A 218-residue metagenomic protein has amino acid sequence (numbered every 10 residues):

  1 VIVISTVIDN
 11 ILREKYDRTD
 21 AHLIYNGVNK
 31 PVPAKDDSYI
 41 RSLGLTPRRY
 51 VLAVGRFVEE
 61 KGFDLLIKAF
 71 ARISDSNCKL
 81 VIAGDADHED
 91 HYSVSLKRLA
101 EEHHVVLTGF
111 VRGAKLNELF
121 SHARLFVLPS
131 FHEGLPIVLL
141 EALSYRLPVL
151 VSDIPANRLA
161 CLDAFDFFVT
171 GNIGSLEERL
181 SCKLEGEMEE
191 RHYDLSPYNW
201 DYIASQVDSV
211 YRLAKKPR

Functional and structural regions predicted by a protein language model:
V7, G27: Carbohydrate-associated surface elements
I40, G44-K61, I67-A71, V81: Conserved donor-binding/catalytic core segment of Leloir-type glycosyltransferases
S93-A114: Nucleotide-activated donor-binding/catalytic signature segment of Leloir-type glycosyltransferases, i.e., the conserved
F110-V111, E118-A123: Short alpha-helical donor nucleotide-sugar binding micro-motif in glycosyltransferases
F131: Aromatic "clamp/platform" in nucleotide-sugar-dependent glycosyltransferases that forms part of the donor/acceptor
S144, P148-V151: Short hydrophobic beta-strand element within catalytic cores of glycosyltransferases and related nucleotide-activated
F165-G174, S181-E185: Conserved acidic donor-binding segment of nucleotide-sugar-dependent glycosyltransferases
E187-K216: A charged, aromatic-enriched C-terminal amphipathic alpha-helix characteristic of glycosyltransferases across folds
